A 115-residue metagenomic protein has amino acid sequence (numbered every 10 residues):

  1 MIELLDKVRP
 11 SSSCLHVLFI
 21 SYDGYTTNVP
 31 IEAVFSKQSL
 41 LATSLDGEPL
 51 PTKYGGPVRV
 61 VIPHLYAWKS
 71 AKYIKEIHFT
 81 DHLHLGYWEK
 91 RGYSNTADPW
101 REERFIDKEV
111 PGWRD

Functional and structural regions predicted by a protein language model:
M1-D115: Structured, non-membrane catalytic/scaffold regions adjacent to prosthetic-group chemistry
